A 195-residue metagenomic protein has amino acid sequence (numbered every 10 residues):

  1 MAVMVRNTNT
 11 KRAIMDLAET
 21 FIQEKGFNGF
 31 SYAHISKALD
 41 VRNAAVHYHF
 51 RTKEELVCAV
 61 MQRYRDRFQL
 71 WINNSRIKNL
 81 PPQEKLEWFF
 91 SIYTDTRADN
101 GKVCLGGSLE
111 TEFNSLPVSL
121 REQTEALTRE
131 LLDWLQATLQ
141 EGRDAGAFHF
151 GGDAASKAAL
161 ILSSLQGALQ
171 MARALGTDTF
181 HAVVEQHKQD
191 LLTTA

Functional and structural regions predicted by a protein language model:
A2, N9-A13, L17-E55, A59: Helix-turn-helix
A13, L17, H34, E55 (+8 more regions): Alpha-helical elements of Rossmann-like donor-binding domains used by nucleotide-donor carbohydrate transfer enzymes
L17, F21, I92, S164-A168: Amphipathic alpha-helical interface segments
K53, V60, Y64-F68, P82 (+5 more regions): Hydrophobic/aromatic residues within well-ordered alpha-helical segments
A59, R63, N73-K102, A154-I161: Hydrophobic alpha-helical connector segments
E84-K85, A98-S119: Amphipathic alpha-helical segments used for helix-helix packing
S119-E130, R143-D190: Hydrophobic/aromatic-rich alpha-helical bundle segments in the mid-to-C-terminal region
